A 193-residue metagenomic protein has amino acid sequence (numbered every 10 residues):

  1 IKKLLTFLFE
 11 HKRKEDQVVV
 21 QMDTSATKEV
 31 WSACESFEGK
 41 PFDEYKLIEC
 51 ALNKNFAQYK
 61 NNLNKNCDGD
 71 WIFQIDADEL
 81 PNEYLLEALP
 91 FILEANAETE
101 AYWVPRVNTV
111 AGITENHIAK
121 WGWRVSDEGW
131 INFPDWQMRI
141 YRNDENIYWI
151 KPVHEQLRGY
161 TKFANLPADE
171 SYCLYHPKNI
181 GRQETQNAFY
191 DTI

Functional and structural regions predicted by a protein language model:
I1-K2: A structural helix-start
L5-E49: Acidic donor-binding segment of Leloir-type glycosyltransferases
E10, K65-N66: Solvent-exposed polar/charged
D23, I75-D76, Y84: Active-site acidic Asp-centered loop
I48-F56: Short, acidic/glycine-rich phosphate-metal binding loop used to engage nucleotide
F56-N64, L80-I193: Catalytic-site signature of metal-activated, phosphate-bearing donor transferases, centered on the GT-A/GT-A-like
G69-L80: Short beta-strand-to-loop acidic/aromatic patch adjacent to the donor-nucleotide binding site
